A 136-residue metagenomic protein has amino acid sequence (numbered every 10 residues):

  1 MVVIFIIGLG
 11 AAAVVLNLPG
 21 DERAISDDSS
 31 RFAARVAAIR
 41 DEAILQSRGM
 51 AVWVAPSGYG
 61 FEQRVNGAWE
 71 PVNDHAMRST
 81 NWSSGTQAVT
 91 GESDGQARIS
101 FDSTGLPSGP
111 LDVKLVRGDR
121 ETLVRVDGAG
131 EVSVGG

Functional and structural regions predicted by a protein language model:
M1-F5: N-terminal signal-anchor/signal peptide hydrophobic helix marking the start of the first transmembrane segment
L9-L45, G49, W53-G136: N-terminal helix-rich module
